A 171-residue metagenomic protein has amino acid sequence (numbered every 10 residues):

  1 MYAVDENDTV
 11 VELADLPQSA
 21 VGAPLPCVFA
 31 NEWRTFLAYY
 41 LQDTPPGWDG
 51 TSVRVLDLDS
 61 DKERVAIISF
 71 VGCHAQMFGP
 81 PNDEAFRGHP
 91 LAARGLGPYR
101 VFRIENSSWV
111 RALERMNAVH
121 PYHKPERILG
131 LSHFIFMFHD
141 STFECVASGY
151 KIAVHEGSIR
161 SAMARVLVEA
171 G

Functional and structural regions predicted by a protein language model:
M1-G171: Surface-exposed, interaction-prone regions used to assemble/regulate multi-protein complexes
